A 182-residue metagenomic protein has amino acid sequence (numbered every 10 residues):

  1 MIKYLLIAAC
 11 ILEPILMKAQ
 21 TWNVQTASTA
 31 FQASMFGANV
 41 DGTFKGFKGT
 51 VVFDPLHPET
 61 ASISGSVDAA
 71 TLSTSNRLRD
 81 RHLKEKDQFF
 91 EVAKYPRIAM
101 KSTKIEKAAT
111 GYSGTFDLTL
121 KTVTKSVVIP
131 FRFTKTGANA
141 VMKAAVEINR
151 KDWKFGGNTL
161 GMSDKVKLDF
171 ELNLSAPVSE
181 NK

Functional and structural regions predicted by a protein language model:
M1-Y4: Positively charged n-region of N-terminal signal peptides that target proteins for export
I7-A8: Sec-dependent N-terminal signal peptides
I11-L12, S179: Compositionally biased non-globular segments, especially hydrophobic aliphatic-rich helices of signal peptides
L12-A19: Sec/Tat signal peptide C-region and signal peptidase I cleavage site
A19-K182: Low-complexity, acidic/polar, glycine-enriched regions of mature
